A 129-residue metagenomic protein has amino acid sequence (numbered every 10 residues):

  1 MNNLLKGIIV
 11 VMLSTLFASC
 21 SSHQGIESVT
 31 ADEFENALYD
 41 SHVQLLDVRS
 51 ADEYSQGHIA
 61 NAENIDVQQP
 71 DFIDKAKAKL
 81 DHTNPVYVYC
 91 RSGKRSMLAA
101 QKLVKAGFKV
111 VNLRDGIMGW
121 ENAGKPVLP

Functional and structural regions predicted by a protein language model:
N2-I8, C20-V43, D52-P85, K94-P129: Rhodanese-like catalytic fold shared by cysteine-dependent sulfurtransferases and DSP/PTP-type phosphatases
I9-S14: Core hydrophobic alpha-helical membrane-spanning segments
L45-D47: Structural scaffold elements adjacent to functional motifs in cytosolic proteins
Y89: Short, surface-exposed ligand- or partner-binding patches at beta-edge/loop junctions that are enriched in aromatics
